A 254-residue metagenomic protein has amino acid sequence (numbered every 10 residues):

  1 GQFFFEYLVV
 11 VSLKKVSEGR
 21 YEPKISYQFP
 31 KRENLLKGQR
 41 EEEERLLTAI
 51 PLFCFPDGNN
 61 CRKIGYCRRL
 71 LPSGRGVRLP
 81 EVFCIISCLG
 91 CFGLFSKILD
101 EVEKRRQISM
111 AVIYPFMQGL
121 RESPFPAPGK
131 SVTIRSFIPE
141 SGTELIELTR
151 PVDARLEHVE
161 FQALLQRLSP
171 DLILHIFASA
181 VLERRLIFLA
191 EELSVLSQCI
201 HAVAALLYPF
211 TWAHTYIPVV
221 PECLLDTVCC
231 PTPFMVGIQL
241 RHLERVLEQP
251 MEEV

Functional and structural regions predicted by a protein language model:
G1-A204, Y208, H214-Y216, V228-V254: N-terminal uDENN/longin-like adaptor modules and analogous extended polar/low-complexity scaffolding regions in large
I217-C223: Acidic carboxylate-rich catalytic motifs and surrounding loops in phosphoryl-/glycosyl-chemistry enzymes
